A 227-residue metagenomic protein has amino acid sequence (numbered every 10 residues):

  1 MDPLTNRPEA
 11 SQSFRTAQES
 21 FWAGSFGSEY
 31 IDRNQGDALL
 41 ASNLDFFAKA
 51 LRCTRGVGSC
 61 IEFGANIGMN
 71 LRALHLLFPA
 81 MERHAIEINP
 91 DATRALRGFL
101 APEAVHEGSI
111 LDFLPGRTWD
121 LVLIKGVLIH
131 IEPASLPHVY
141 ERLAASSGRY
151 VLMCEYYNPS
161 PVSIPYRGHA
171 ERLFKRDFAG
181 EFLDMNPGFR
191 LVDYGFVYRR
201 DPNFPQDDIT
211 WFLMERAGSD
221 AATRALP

Functional and structural regions predicted by a protein language model:
D2-R117, A134-H138, R142-P227: Class I (Rossmann-like) S-adenosyl-L-methionine-dependent methyltransferase catalytic domain, capturing the SAM-binding
D120: Conserved active-site beta-strand-loop modules that form the wall/rim of enzyme catalytic pockets and either contain
L123: A conserved beta-strand element that flanks and buttresses the S-adenosyl-L-methionine
I129-I131: A short His-aromatic
